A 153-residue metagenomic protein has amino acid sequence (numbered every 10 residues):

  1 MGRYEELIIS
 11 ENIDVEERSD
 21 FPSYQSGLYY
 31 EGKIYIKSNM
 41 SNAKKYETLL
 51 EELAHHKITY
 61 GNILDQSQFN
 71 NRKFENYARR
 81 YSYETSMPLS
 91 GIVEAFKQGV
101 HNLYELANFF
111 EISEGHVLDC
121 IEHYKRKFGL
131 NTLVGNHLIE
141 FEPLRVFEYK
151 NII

Functional and structural regions predicted by a protein language model:
M1-I153: Active-site hotspot residues in diverse enzymes, especially metal/ion-binding acidic/histidine motifs
